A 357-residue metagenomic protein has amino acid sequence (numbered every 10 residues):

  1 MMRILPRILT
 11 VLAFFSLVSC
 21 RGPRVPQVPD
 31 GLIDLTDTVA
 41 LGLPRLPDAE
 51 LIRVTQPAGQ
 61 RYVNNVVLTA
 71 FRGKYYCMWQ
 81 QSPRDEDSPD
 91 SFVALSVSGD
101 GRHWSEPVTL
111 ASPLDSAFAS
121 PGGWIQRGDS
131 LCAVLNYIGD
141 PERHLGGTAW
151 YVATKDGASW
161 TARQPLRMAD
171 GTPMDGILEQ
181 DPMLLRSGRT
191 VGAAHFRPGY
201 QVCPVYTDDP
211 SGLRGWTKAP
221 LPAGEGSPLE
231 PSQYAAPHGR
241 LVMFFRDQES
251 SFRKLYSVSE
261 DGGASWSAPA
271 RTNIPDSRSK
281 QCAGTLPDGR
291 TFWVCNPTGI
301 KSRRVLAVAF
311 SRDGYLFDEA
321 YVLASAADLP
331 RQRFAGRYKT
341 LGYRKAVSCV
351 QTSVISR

Functional and structural regions predicted by a protein language model:
M1-Q27: Bacterial Sec-dependent N-terminal signal peptides
C20-R61, T69-A117, I125-S279, T285-L341 (+1 more regions): Beta-rich carbohydrate-recognition and catalytic domains
G122: Charged, often glycine-rich, active-site loop that binds/positions anionic groups
